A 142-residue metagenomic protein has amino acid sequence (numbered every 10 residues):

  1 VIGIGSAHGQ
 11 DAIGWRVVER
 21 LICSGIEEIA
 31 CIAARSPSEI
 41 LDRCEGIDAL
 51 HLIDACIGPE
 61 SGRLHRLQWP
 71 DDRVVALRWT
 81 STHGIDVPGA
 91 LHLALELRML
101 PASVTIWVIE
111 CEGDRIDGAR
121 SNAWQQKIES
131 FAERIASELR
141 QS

Functional and structural regions predicted by a protein language model:
V1-A102, I106-G113, G118-S130, I135-S142: N-terminal catalytic or cofactor-binding beta/alpha core of small enzyme domains
